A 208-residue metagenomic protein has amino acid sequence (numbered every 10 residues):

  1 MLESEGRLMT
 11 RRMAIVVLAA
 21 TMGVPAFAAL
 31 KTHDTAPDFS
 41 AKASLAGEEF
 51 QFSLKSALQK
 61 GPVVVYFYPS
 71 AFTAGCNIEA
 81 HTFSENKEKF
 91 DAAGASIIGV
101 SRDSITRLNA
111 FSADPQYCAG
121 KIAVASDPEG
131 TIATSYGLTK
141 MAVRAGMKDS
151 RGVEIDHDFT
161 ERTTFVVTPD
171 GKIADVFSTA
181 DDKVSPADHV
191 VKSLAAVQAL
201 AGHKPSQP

Functional and structural regions predicted by a protein language model:
M1-M9: N-terminal secretory signal peptides that target proteins for export/translocation
M9-I15: N-terminal export leaders
G23-P25: N-terminal signal peptide c-region/cleavage motif recognized by signal peptidases
F27-P208: Chalcogenol-based redox active-site neighborhoods
